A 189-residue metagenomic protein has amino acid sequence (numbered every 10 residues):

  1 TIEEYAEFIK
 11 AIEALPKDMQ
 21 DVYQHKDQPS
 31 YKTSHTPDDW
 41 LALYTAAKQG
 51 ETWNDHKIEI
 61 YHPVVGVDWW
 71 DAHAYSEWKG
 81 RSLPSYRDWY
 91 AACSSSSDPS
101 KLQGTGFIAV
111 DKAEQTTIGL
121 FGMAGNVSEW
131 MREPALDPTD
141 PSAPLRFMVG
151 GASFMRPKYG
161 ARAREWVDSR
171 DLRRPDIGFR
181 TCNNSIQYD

Functional and structural regions predicted by a protein language model:
T1-D98, N184-D189: Active-site microenvironments of metalloenzymes and redox enzymes
E4, H62-W69, R81, Q115 (+1 more regions): Disulfide-stabilized, aromatic/cysteine-rich ligand-recognition loop
Y86-R87, M131, A152: Active-site-proximal beta-strand/loop segments in catalytic clefts of secreted hydrolases
S94-G106, M155-A161: Short, positively charged
P99-A124, W166: Short, well-ordered junction/capping motifs at the entry into regular secondary structure
M131-P141: Cytochrome P450 core scaffold surrounding the K-helix E-X-X-R motif and the conserved "meander" helix-loop region
